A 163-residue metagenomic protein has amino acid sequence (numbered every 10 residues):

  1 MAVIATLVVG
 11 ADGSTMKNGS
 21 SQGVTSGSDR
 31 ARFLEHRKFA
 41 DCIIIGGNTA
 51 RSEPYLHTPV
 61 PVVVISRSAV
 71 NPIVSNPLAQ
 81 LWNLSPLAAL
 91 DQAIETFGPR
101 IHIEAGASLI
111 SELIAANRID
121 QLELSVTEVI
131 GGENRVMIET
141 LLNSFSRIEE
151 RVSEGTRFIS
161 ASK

Functional and structural regions predicted by a protein language model:
M1-K163: Enzymes that bind and transform nitrogen-containing heteroaromatic metabolites
